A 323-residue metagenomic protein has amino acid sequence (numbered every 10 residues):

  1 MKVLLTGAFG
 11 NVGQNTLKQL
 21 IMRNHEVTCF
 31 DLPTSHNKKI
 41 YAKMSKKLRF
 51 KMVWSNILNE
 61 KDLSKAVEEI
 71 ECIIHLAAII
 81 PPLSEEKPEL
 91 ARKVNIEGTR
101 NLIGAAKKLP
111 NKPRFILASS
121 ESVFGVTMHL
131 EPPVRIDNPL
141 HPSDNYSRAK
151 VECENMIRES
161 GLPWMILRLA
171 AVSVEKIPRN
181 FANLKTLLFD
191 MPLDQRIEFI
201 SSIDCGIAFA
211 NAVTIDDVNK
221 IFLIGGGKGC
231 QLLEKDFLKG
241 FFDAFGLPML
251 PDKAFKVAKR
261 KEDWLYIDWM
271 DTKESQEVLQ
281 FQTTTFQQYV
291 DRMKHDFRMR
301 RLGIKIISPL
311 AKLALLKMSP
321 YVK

Functional and structural regions predicted by a protein language model:
V3-R23: N-terminal Rossmann NAD(P)H-binding glycine-rich loop of SDR-like oxidoreductase domains
K51-V94: NAD(P)H-binding glycine-rich loop region in Rossmannoid oxidoreductase-like domains and their noncatalytic homologs
L58, L90-N101, L140, D144 (+2 more regions): Glycine-rich NAD(P)-binding loop of the Rossmann-fold in SDR/ketoreductase-type enzymes
I79, E97-N145: Conserved Rossmann-fold NAD(P)-dependent oxidoreductase catalytic core, especially the SDR/UDP-sugar
K93, M128-I166, D190-M191: Catalytic helix-loop patch of NAD(P)-dependent Rossmann-fold dehydrogenases
D144, M165-N183: Flexible, glycine-rich beta-alpha linker
F189-V213, K220: Substrate-positioning beta->alpha
A208-V278, R300-S308, A314-K323: Mid/C-terminal beta-alpha module of Rossmann-like enzyme folds, strongest in SDR-family dehydrogenases/epimerases
